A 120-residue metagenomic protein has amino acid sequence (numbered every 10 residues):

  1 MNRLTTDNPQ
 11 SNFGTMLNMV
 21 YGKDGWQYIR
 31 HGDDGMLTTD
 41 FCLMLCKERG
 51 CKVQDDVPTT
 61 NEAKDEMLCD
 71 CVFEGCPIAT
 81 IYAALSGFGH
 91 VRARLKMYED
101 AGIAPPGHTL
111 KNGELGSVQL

Functional and structural regions predicted by a protein language model:
M1-Y82, G102, T109-L120: Extreme N-terminal leader/activation tails
L85-T109: Long, leucine- and charge-enriched amphipathic alpha-helices that form heptad-repeat coiled-coil/leucine-zipper-like
